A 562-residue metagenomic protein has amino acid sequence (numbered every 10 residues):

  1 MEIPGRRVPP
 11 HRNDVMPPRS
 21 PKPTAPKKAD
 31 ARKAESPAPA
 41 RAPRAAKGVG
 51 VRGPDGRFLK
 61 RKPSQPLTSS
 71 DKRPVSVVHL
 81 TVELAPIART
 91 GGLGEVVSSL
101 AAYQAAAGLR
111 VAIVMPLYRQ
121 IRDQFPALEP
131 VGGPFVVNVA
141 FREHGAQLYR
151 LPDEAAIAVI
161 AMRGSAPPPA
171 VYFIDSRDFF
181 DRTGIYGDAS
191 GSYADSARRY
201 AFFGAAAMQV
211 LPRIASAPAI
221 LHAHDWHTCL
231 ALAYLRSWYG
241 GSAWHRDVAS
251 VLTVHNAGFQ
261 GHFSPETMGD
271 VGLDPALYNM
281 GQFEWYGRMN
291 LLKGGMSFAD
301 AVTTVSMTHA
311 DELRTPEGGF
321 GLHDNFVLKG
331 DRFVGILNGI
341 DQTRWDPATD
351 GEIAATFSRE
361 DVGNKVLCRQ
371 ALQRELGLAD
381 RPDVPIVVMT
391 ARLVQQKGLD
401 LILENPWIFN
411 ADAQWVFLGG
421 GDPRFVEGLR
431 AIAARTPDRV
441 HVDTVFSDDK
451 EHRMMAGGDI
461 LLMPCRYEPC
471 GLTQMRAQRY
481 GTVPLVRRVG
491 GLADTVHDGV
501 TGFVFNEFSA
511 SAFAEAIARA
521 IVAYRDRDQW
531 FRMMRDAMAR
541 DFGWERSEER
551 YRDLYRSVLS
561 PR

Functional and structural regions predicted by a protein language model:
I3-R7, M16-K33, P37-K47, R52-R562: Catalytic cores of nucleotide-sugar-dependent glycosyltransferases that transfer UDP/GDP/TDP-activated
